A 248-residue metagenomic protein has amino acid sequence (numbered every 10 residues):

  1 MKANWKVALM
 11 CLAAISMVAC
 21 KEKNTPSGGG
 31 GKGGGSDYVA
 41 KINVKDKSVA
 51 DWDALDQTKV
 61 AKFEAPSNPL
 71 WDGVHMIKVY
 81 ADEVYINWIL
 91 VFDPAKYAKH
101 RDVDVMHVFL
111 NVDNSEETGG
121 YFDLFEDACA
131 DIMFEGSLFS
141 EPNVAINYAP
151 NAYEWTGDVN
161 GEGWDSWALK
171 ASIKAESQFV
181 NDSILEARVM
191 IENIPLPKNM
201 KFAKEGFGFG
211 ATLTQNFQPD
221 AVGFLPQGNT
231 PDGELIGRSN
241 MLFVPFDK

Functional and structural regions predicted by a protein language model:
M1-A8: Bacterial N-terminal signal peptides that target proteins for export
S16-A19: C-terminal motif of bacterial Sec signal peptides marking the signal peptidase cleavage site
K21-K23: Bacterial signal peptide processing site
G28-V49, V112-S137, N193-K248: Acidic/polar low-complexity flexible segments
G35-A65, A98-N181: Extracellular/luminal beta-rich ligand-recognition and adhesion surfaces characterized by aromatic-Gly/Pro-enriched
K47, Y85-P94, V108, S183-I191: Short, well-ordered beta-strand segments enriched in hydrophobic/aromatic residues
N68-A95: A short beta-strand-loop element at or near the start of a globular domain
S172-S183, I194-A203: Exposed beta-sheet edge/beta-hairpin loop segments within beta-rich domains
